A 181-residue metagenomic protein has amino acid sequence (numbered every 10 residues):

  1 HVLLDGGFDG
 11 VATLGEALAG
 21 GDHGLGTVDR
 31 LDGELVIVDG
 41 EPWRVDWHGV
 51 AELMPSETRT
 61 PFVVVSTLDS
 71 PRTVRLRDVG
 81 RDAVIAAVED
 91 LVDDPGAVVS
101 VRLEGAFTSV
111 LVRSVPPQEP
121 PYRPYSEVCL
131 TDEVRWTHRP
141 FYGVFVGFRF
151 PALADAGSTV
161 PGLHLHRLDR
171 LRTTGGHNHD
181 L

Functional and structural regions predicted by a protein language model:
V2-P61: N-terminal low-complexity or amphipathic/hydrophobic leaders
G26-D29, L35-V36, R135-R139, D155-T159: Solvent-exposed alpha-helices and their adjacent loops that cap or buttress functional pockets in soluble metabolic
D32, V98, G162-H164: Extracellular structured ligand-interaction cores
G40, V45-P95: A glycine-rich, hydrophobic loop/mini-helix early in the fold
V45-D46, L111-V112, A154-G157, G175-H177: Short helix/loop capping segments that flank catalytic or ligand/cofactor-binding pockets
D82-F148, A154-A156: Long, positively charged binding patches that form subdomain-scale interaction surfaces for polyanionic ligands
P161, L168-L181: A hydrophobic, small-residue-rich beta->alpha segment in the mid-to-C-terminal subdomain of diverse proteins
